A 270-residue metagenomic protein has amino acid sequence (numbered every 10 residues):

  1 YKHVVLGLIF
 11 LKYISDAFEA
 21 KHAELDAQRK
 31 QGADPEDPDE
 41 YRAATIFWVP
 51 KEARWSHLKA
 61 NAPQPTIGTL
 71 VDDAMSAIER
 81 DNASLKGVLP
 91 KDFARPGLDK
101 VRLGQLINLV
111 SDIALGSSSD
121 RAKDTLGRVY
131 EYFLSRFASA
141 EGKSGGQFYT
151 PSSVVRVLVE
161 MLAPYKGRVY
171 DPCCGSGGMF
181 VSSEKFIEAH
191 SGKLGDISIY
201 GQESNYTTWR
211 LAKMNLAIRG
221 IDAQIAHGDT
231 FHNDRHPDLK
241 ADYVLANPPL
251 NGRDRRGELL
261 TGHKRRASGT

Functional and structural regions predicted by a protein language model:
Y1-Y165, Q224-R235: Non-catalytic, mostly N-terminal accessory regions of nucleic-acid modification and defense proteins
E24-K30, L194, L260-H263: Short, intrinsically disordered/low-complexity patches at protein termini and at juxtamembrane boundaries
Y41, T125, D196-I199, T270: Glycine-rich, flexible loop segments associated with nucleotide phosphate handling
S144-A246, N251-R253: Conserved S-adenosyl-L-methionine
L250-T270: Mobile active-site "lid"/loop adjacent to the S-adenosyl-L-methionine
